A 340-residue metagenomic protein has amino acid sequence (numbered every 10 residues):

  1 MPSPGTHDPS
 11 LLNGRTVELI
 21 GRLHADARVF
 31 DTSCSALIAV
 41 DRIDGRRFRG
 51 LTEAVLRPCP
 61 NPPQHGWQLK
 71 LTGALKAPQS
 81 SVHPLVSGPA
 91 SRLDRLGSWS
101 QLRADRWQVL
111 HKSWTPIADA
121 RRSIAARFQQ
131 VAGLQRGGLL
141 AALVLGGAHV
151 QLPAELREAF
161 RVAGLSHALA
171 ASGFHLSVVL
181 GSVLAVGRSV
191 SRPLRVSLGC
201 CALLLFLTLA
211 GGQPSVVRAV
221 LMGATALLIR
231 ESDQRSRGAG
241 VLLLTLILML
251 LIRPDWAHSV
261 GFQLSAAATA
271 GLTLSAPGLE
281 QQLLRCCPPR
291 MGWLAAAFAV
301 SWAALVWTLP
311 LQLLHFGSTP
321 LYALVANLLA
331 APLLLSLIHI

Functional and structural regions predicted by a protein language model:
M1-H167: Membrane-interface helix/helix-cap signal primarily in integral membrane proteins
L102, L152-A323: Hydrophobic alpha-helical transmembrane segments in multi-pass membrane proteins
T115, A299, L333-L334: A short, ordered amphipathic alpha-helix with a cationic face
V325-L328, P332-S336: A hydrophobic membrane-anchoring feature enriched in long, contiguous, low-charge segments that mark signal-anchor
I338-I340: Conserved small/polar residues in nucleotide/adenosyl-binding loops
